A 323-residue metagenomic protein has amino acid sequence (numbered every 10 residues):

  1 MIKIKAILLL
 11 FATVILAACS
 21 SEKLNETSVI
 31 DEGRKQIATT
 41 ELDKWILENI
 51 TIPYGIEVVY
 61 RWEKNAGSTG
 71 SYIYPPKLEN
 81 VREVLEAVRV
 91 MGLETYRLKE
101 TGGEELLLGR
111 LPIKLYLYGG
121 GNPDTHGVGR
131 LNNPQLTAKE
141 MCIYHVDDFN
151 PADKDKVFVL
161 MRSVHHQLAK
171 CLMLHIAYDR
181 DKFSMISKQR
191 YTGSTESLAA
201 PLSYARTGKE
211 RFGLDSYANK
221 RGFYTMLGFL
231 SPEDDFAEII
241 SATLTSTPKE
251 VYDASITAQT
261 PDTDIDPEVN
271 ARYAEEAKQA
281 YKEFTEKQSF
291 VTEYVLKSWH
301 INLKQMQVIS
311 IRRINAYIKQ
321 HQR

Functional and structural regions predicted by a protein language model:
M1-K23: Sec-dependent bacterial lipoprotein signal peptides
C19-T101, E105, K282-R323: Acidic/polar, low-complexity intrinsically disordered N-terminal segments immediately downstream of a Sec signal
K23-L24, R82-E140: Auxiliary, metal-adjacent structural segments of Zn-dependent hydrolase domains
G70-L78, V146-V159, G222-L230, A277: Second-shell loop/turn segments in exported
R82, E86, V90, R162 (+5 more regions): Solvent-exposed, polar/charged alpha-helical surfaces in well-ordered, non-transmembrane soluble domains, broadly
T95-G119, H175-S184, E250-T260, N302-S310: Surface-exposed patches in mature extracellular/periplasmic domains of secreted proteins
K154-K182, A237: Active-site recognition of the HExxH zinc-binding catalytic motif
T192-S289, W299, A316-R323: Metalloprotease/metallohydrolase-associated module, dominated by Zn2+-dependent proteases
